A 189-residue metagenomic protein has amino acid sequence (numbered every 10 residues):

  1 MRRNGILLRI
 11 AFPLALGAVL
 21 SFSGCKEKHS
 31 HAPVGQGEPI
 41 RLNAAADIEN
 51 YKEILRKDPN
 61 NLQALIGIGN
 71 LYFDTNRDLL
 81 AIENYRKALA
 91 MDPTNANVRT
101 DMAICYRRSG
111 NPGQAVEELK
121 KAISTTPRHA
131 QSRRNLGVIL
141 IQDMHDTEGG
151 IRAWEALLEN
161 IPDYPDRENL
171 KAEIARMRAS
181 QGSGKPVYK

Functional and structural regions predicted by a protein language model:
M1-S23: Sec-dependent bacterial lipoprotein signal peptides
S21-Q63: N-terminal leader/linker segments that initiate helical-solenoid repeat arrays
K26-G37, L42, H145-K189: Terminal, low-structured helical/coil segments at or just beyond the last alpha-helical repeat
R41-E53, T75-K87, N97, R108-K121 (+2 more regions): Structural signature of tandem alpha-helical TPR/SEL1-like repeats, specifically the intra-repeat loop/turn
K57, M91, T125-T126, E159-D163: Structural marker of alpha-solenoid helical repeat scaffolds
L62-Q63, A96-N97, A130-Q131, P165-D166: Helix-start (N-cap) detector for alpha-helical repeat units in TPR-like alpha-solenoids, especially tetratricopeptide
G67, D101, N135, N169-E173: Canonical tetratricopeptide repeat
N70, I104, V138-I139, R176: Residue-level recognition of tetratricopeptide repeat
